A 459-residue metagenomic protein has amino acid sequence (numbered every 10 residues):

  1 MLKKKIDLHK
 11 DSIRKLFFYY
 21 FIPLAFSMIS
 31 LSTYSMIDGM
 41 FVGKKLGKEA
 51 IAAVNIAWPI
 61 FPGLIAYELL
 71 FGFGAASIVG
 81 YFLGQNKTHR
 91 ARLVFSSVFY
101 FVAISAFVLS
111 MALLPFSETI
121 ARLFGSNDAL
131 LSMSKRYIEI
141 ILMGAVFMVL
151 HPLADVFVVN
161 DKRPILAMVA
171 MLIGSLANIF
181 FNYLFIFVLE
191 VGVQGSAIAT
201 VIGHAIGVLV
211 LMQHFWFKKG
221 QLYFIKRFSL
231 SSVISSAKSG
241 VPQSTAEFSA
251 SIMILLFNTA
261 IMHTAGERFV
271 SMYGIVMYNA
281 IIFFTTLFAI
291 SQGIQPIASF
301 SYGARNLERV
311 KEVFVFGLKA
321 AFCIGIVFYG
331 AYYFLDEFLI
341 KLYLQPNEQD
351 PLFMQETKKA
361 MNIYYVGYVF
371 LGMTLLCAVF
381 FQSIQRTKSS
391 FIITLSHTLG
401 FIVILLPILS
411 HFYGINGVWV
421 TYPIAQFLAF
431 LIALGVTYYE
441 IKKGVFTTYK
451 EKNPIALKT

Functional and structural regions predicted by a protein language model:
M1-F21, V79-V146, E190-V241, A298-V366 (+1 more regions): Short alpha-helical transmembrane segments in multi-pass integral membrane proteins
L8-L46, P59-F73, I78, A103-S110 (+4 more regions): N-terminal transmembrane alpha-helices
Y19-D38, I140, G174, G203-G207 (+2 more regions): Transmembrane helical elements of multi-pass membrane transporters/channels
T33-A52, A121-D128, L184-V191, S251-Y278 (+4 more regions): Helix-terminus/linker motif at the lipid-water interface of multi-pass membrane proteins
I51-M111, M148-A167, M272-F334, L371-I393: Small-residue-rich hydrophobic transmembrane alpha-helices
G63-A66, N178-N182, G207-M212, I281-T285 (+3 more regions): Hydrophobic transmembrane alpha-helices of multi-pass small-molecule transporters
L113, V156, N182, I186 (+7 more regions): Structural signal for membrane-spanning alpha-helices in multi-pass inner-membrane proteins, emphasizing helix cores
I140-V159, A170-N178, S196-L209, F288-S291 (+3 more regions): Short runs within selected transmembrane alpha-helices of multi-pass transporters and secretion channels
